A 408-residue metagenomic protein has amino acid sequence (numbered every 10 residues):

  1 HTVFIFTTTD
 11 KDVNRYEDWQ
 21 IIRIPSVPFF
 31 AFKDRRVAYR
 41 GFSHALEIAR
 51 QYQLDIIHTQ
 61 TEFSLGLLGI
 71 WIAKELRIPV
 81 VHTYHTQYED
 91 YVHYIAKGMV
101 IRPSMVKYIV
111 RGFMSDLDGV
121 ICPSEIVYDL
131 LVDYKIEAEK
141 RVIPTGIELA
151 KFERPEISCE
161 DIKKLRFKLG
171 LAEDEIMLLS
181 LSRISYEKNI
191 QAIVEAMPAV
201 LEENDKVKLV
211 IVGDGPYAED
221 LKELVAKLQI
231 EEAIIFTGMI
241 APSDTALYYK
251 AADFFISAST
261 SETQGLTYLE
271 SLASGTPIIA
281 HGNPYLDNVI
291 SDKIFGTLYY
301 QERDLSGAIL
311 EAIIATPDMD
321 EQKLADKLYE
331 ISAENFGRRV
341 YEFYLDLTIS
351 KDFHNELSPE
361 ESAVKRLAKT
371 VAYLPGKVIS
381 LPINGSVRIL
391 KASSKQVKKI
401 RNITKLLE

Functional and structural regions predicted by a protein language model:
T9, I126, G146: Carbohydrate-associated surface elements
A49, M114, M239-I240, L247-A252: Short alpha-helical donor nucleotide-sugar binding micro-motif in glycosyltransferases
A172-K188, V194-M197: Conserved donor-binding/catalytic core segment of Leloir-type glycosyltransferases
K222-I240: Nucleotide-activated donor-binding/catalytic signature segment of Leloir-type glycosyltransferases, i.e., the conserved
T260: Aromatic "clamp/platform" in nucleotide-sugar-dependent glycosyltransferases that forms part of the donor/acceptor
P277-A280: Short hydrophobic beta-strand element within catalytic cores of glycosyltransferases and related nucleotide-activated
D292-R303, E311-P317: Conserved acidic donor-binding segment of nucleotide-sugar-dependent glycosyltransferases
E334-E408: C-terminal amphipathic helix plus adjacent low-complexity, charged tail appended to glycosyltransferase catalytic
